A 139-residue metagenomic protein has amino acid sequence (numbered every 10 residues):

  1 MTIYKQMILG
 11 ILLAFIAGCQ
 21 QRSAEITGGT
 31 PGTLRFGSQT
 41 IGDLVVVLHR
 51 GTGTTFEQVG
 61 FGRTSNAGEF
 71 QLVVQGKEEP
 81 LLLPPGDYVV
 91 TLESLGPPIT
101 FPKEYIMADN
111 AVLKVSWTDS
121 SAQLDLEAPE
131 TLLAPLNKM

Functional and structural regions predicted by a protein language model:
M1-A17: Sec-dependent bacterial lipoprotein signal peptides
C19-M139: Beta-strand-dominated extracellular/periplasmic modules and repeats in secreted or surface-exposed proteins
